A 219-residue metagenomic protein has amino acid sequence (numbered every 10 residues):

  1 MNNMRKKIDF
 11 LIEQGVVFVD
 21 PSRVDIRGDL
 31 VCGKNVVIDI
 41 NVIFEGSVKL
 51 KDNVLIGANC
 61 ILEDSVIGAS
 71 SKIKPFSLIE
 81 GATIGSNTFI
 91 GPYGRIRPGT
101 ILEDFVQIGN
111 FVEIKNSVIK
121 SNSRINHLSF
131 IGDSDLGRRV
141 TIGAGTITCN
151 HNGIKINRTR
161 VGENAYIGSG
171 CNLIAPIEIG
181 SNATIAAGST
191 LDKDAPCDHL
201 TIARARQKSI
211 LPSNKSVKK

Functional and structural regions predicted by a protein language model:
M1-N35, N41, S47, N53 (+4 more regions): Terminal amphipathic alpha-helical/low-complexity segments used for targeting or macromolecular assembly
N2-K7, D20-S22, V36-I40, V54-A58 (+4 more regions): Short, functional N-terminal and low-complexity linear motifs
M4, F10, R23, R27 (+6 more regions): N-proximal short alpha-helices
M4, I8-F10, Q14-V16, C32 (+10 more regions): A generic structural signal for ordered alpha-helices
G33-I101: Acidic, glycine-rich loop-and-beta core segments that form the ion-binding/anion-interacting portion of active sites
K74-K219: Glycine-rich hexapeptide-repeat left-handed beta-helix
